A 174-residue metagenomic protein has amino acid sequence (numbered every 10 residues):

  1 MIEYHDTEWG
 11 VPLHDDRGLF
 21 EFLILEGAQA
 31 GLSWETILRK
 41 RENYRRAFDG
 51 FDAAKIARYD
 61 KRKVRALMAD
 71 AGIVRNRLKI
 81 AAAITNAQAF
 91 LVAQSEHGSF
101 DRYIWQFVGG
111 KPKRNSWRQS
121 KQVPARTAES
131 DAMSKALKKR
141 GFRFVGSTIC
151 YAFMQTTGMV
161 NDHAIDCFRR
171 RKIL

Functional and structural regions predicted by a protein language model:
M1-L174: HhH-family (HhH-GPD) DNA N-glycosylase catalytic core used in base-excision repair
